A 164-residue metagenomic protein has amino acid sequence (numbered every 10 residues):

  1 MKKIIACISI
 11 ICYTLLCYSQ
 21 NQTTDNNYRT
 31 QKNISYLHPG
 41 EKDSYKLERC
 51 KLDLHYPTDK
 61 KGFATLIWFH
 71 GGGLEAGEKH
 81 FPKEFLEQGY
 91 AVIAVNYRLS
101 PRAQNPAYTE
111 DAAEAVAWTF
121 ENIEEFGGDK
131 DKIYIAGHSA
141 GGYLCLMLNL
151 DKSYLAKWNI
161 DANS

Functional and structural regions predicted by a protein language model:
M1-N26: Bacterial Sec-dependent N-terminal signal peptides
Q20-K61: N-terminal cap/lid segment of alpha/beta-hydrolase-fold proteins
G62-G71: Short beta-strand element of the alpha/beta-hydrolase
G72, N96-S100: Short beta-to-alpha linker loops that shape the active-site pocket of alpha/beta-hydrolase fold enzymes
A76-K79, R102-A103: Short N-terminal helix/helix-N-cap motif within the alpha/beta-hydrolase-1
E78-V95: Short amphipathic alpha-helix adjacent to the substrate-entry channel of hydrolases
A103-E124, M147: Alpha/beta-hydrolase active-site loop
F120-S164: Primarily recognizes the serine-hydrolase "nucleophile elbow" in alpha/beta-hydrolase and SGNH/GDSL folds
